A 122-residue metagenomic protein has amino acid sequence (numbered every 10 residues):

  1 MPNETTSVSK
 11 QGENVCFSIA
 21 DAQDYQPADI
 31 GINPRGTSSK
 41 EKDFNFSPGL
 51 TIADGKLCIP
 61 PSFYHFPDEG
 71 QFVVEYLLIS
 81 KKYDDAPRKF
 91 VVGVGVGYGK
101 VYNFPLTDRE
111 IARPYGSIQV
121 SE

Functional and structural regions predicted by a protein language model:
M1-S38, R88-E122: N-terminal non-catalytic regions of secreted/periplasmic and cell-surface proteins
N3-T5, S18-A20, S47, D54 (+1 more regions): Short, flexible coil/linker segments at or flanking structured domains
V8, L50, S80-K82: Assembly/interface hotspot detector across virion components, adhesins/toxins, and nucleic-acid enzymes
K10, I52, H65-E69, G97: Surface-exposed coil/turn segments at beta-strand junctions on protein surfaces, enriched
V15, K42-F44, Y64, G70 (+1 more regions): Short non-domain terminal segments
S39-A53: Solvent-exposed serine/threonine-rich low-complexity stretches and specific carbohydrate-binding patches
G55-V92: Extracytoplasmic/surface-exposed domains of secreted proteins that mediate cell-envelope carbohydrate/peptidoglycan
